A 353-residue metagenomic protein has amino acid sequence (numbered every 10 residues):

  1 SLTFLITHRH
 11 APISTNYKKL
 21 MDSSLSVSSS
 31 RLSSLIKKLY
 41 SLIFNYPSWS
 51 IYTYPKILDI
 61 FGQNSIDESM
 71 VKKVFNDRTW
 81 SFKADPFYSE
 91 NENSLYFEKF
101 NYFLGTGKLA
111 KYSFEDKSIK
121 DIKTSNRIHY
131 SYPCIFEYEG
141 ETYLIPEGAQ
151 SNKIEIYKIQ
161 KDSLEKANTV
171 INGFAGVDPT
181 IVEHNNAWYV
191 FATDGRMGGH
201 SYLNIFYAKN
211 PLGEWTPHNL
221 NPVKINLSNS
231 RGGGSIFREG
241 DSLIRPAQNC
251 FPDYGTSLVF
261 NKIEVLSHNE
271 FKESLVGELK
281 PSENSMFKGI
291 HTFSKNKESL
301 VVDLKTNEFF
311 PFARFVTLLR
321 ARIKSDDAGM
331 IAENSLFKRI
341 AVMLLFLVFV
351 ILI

Functional and structural regions predicted by a protein language model:
S1-L20: Donor/substrate-binding cores of folate-linked one-carbon enzymes
F4-I6, V27, V348: Hydrophobic transmembrane signal anchors and adjacent membrane-proximal interface regions, especially in viral
M21-F346: Carbohydrate-active catalytic/glycan-binding domains of CAZyme proteins, especially the secreted or lumenal ectodomains
I351-I353: Juxtamembrane boundary at the C-terminal end of a transmembrane helix
